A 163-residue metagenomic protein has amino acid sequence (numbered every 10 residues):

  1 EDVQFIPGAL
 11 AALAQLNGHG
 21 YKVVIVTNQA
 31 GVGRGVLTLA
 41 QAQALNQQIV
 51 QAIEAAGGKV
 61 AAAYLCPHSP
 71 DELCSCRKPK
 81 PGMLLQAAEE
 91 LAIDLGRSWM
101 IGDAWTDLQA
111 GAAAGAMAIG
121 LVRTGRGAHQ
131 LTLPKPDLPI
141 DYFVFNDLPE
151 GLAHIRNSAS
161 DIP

Functional and structural regions predicted by a protein language model:
E1-Q4, L37-L45, K78-P79: Alpha-helix N-cap and loop-to-helix initiation/capping positions
A9-N46, K59-L73, G111: Substrate-recognition element of Asp-dependent hydrolases with the DxDx(T/V) motif
K22, A62, R97, M117-A118: Residues at the starts of beta-strands that form the adenosine-phosphate
I49-E54, A88: Conserved hydrophobic residues forming the short capping helix/wall of the S-adenosyl-L-methionine
A56, E72, L84, D94 (+1 more regions): Short acidic, glycine/proline-enriched helix-loop-strand junctions
S75-L108: Conserved Lys-Pro-Asp/Glu-containing loop-to-beta segment of HAD-superfamily phosphomonoesterases, centered on
I101-F143: Acidic, Mg2+-coordinating phosphoryl-transfer loop and its flanking beta/alpha structural elements, shared across
